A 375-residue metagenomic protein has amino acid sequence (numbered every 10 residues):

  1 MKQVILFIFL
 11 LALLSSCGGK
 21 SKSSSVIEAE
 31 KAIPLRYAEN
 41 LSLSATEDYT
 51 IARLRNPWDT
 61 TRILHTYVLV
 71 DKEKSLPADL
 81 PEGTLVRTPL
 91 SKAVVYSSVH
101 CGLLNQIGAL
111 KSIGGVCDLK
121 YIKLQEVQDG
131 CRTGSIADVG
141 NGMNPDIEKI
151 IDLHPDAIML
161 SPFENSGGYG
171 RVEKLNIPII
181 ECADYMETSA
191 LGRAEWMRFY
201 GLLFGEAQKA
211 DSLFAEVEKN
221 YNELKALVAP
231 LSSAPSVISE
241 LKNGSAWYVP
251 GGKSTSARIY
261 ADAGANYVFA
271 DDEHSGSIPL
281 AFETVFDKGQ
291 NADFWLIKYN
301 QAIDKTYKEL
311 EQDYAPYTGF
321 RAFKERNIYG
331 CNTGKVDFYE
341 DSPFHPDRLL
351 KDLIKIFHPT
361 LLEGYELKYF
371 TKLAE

Functional and structural regions predicted by a protein language model:
M1-S25, L353: Bacterial Sec-dependent N-terminal signal peptides
C17-C101, K209-I238, K324, D337 (+2 more regions): Bacterial Sec-exported substrate-binding components of ABC uptake systems
D59-I151, L160-P162: A short, structured surface patch at a secondary-structure boundary
S91, G102-N105, E148-D152, G170 (+12 more regions): Solvent-exposed, polar/charged alpha-helical surfaces in well-ordered, non-transmembrane soluble domains, broadly
S135, D156-M159, N165-A246, A270-D271 (+2 more regions): Extracytoplasmic substrate-binding proteins
A137-F163, I177, F282-W295: Proline-aspartate-enriched helix->loop->beta-strand connector
E164-K174, Y299-E309: A ligand-binding cleft/hinge motif common to bilobed small-molecule-binding domains
K219, L224-Y307: Flexible, glycine-rich surface segments
